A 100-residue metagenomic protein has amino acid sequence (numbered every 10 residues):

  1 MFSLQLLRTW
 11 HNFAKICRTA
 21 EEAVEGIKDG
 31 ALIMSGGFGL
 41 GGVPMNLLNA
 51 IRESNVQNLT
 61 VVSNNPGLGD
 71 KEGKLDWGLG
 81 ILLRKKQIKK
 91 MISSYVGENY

Functional and structural regions predicted by a protein language model:
F2-Y100: Conserved alpha/beta enzyme-core scaffold
